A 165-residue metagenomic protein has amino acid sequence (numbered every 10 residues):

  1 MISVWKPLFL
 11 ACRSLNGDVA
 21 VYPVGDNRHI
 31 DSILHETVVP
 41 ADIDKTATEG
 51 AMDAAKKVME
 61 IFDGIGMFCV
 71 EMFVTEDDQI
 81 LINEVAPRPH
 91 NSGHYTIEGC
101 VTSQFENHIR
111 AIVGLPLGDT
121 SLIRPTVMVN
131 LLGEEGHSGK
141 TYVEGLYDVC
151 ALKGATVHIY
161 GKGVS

Functional and structural regions predicted by a protein language model:
M1-V70, V74-D77: Internal nucleotide-binding/catalytic subdomain
S3, V164-S165: Short glycine/serine/proline-enriched coil/turn segments at secondary-structure junctions
V4-P7, M67-C69, R124-T126, E144 (+1 more regions): Short beta-strand-initiation
P23-D26, E84, L131, I159-G161: Pocket-edge structural micro-motifs
S32-D42, E84-I97: Short, flexible active-site loops
E49-V70, E76, A86-E135: Active-site "cap" helix and flanking loop/linker of ATP-utilizing ligase/carboxylase catalytic domains
Q79-L81: PAS/PAS-like sensory domains across diverse signaling proteins
I123-R124, L131-V164: Glycine-rich active-site loop/lid that clamps phosphate-bearing ligands
